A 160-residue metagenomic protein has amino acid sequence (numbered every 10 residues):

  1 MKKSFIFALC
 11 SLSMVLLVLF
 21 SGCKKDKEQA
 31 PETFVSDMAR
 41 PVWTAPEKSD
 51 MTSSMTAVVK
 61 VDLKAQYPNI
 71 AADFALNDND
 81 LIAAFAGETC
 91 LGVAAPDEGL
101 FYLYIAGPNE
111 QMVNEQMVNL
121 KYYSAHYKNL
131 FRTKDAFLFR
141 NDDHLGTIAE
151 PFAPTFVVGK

Functional and structural regions predicted by a protein language model:
M1-S21: Sec-dependent bacterial lipoprotein signal peptides
V18-V42: Bacterial Sec-dependent N-terminal signal peptides
D50-D73: Short amphipathic, basic-aromatic surface patches that mediate peripheral association with negatively charged
F74-N79, V113-Q116: Short coil-to-beta strand junction motifs in C2/discoidin
L81-A83, N119-K121: Beta-strand signatures of extracellular beta-sandwich domains
F85-Q116: Tryptophan-paired
Y122-T133: Short acidic/polar inter-strand loop motif in beta-rich domains
A136-K160: Extracellular beta-sheet/turn segments enriched in Thr/Pro/Gly and aliphatic residues
